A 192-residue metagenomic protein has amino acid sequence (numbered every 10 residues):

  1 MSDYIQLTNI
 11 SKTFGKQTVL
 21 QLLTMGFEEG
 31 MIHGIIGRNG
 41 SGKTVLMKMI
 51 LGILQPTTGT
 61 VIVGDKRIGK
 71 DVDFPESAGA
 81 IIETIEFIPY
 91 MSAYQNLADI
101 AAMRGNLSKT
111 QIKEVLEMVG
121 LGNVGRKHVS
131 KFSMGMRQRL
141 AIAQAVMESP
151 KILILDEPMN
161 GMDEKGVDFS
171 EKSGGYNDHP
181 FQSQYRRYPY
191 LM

Functional and structural regions predicted by a protein language model:
I5, L20-L22: Conserved structural motif at the start of ABC-family nucleotide-binding domains
I36-R38: The feature captures the beta-strand-to-loop junction immediately N-terminal to the Walker
L51: Helix-to-loop junction immediately C-terminal to a conserved catalytic motif
G59-F74: Conserved ABC transporter NBD signature motif
A98, K109-V124: Conserved ABC ATPase "signature" region
I142: Hydrophobic anchor residue at the start of the ABC signature
L153-E157: Catalytic Walker B motif of ABC-type/P-loop ATPase nucleotide-binding domains
